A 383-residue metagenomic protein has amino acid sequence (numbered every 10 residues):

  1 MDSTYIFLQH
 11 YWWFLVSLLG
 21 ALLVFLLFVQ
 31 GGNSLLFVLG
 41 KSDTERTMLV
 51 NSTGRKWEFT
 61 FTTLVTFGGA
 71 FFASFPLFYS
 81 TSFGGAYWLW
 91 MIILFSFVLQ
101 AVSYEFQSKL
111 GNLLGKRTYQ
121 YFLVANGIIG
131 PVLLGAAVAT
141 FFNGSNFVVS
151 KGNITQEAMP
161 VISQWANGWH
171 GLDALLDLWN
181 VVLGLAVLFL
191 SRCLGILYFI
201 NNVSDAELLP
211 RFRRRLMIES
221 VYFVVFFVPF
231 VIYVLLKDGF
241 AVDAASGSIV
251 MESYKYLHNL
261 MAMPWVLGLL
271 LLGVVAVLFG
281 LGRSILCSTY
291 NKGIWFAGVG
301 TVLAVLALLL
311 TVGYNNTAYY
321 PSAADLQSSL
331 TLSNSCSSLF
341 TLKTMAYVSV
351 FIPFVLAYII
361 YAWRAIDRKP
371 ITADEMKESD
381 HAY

Functional and structural regions predicted by a protein language model:
M1-F61, V65-G68: N-terminal signal-anchor module of multipass membrane proteins
D2, I249-Y254, P321-T341: Short, membrane-exposed interhelical loops at transmembrane-helix boundaries
H10-V24, G84-F97, V124, I128 (+2 more regions): Alpha-helical transmembrane segments
L26-S34, G54, T62-L110, N126-I154 (+2 more regions): Transmembrane-helix bundle segments that line or gate the permeation/cavity pathway in multi-pass membrane proteins
G32-R46, P76-S80, A101-F122, F199-F212 (+2 more regions): Membrane-interfacial helix termini and the short, flexible loops that connect transmembrane helices in multi-pass
E45-V65, W90, K116-G130, L209-F223 (+3 more regions): Juxtamembrane helix-loop boundaries in multi-pass membrane proteins
L110-Y290: Long, contiguous internal "core" modules enriched in hydrophobic/ aromatic residues
N146-A158, L306-Q327: Juxtamembrane non-transmembrane "cap" segments at the membrane-aqueous interface of multi-pass membrane proteins
